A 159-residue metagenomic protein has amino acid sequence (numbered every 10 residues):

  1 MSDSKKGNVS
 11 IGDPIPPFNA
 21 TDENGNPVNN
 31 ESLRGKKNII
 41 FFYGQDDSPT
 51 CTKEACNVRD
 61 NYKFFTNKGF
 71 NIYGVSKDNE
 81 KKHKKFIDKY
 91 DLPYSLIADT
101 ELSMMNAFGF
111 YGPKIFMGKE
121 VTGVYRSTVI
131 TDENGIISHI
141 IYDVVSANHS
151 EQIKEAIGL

Functional and structural regions predicted by a protein language model:
M1-L159: Chalcogenol-based redox active-site neighborhoods
